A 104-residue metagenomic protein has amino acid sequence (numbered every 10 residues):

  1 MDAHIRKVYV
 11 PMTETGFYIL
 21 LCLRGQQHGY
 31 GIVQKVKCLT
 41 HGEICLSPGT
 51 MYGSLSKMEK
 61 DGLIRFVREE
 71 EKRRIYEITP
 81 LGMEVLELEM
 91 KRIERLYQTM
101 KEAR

Functional and structural regions predicted by a protein language model:
M1-I5, Y76: A positively charged, amphipathic N-terminal helix/segment that binds anionic biomolecules
A3, E84-R104: Amphipathic alpha-helical dimerization/coiled-coil segments that flank or bridge DNA-binding/regulatory modules
R6-T50: N-terminal helix-turn-helix DNA-binding core of bacterial DNA-binding proteins
M51-Y52, M58: Basic amphipathic alpha-helical segments that dock to polyanions
E59-E70, I75-E77: Beta-hairpin "wing" of winged helix-turn-helix
E71-E89: Basic, amphipathic "hinge/linker" alpha-helix immediately C-terminal to the N-terminal HTH DNA-binding motif
